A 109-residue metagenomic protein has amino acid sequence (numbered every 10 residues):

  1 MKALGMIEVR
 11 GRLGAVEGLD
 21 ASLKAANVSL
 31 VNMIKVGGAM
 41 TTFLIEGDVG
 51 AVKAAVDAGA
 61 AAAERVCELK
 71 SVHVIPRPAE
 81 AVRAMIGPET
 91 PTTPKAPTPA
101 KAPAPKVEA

Functional and structural regions predicted by a protein language model:
M1-A39, L44-D48: N-terminal leader/targeting segments and the first structural element of proteins
A26-N27, A60-C67: A common structural junction motif
V28-I34, E68-I75: Flexible, glycine/charged-enriched surface loops at secondary-structure junctions
E64, R77, G87-E89: Primarily low-complexity, compositionally biased regions used by nucleic-acid-associated proteins for macromolecular
V72-A84: Short proline/glycine- and acidic-rich turn/helix-capping motifs at secondary-structure junctions
A81-A96, E108: Short, low-order "capping/linker" segments at domain edges
P99-A109: Hydrophobic alpha-helical hairpins/lids featuring a short glycine-rich hinge
